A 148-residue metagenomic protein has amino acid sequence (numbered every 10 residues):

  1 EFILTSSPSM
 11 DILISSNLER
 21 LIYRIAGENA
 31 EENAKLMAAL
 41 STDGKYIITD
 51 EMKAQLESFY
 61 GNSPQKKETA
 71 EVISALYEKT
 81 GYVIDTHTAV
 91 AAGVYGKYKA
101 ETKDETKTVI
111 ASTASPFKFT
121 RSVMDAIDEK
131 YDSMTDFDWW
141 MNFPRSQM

Functional and structural regions predicted by a protein language model:
E1-M148: PLP-dependent amino-acid enzyme catalytic core
